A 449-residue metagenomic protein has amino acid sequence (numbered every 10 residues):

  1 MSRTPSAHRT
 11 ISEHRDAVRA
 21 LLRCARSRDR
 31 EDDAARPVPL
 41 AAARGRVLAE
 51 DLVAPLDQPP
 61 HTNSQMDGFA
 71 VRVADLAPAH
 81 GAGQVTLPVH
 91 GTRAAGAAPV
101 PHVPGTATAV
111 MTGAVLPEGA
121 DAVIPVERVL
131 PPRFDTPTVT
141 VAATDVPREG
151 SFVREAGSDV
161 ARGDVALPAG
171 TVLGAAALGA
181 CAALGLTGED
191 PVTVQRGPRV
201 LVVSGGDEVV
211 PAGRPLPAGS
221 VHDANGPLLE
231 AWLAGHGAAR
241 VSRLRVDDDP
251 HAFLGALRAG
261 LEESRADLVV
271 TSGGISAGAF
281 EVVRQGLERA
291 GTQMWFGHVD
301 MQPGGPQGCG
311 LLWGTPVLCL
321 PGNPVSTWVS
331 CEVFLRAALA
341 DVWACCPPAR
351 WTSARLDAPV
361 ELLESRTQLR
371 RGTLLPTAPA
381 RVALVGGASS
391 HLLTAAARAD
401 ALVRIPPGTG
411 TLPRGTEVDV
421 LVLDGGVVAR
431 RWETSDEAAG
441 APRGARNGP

Functional and structural regions predicted by a protein language model:
S2-S12, E189-L320, P324-S330, A441-P449: Helix-rich terminal scaffold detector
S2-S6, A70-L244, R258, G386 (+2 more regions): Short, glycine/charged-enriched hinge/interface segments at domain edges or termini
S6-G83, V172-L173: Intrinsically disordered, low-complexity, positively charged segments
S6-R9, E13-D16, A35-V38, A42 (+23 more regions): Conserved active-site and cofactor/substrate-binding residues in soluble primary-metabolism enzymes
S12, R28-R36, L40-A41, E50 (+2 more regions): Flexible glycine/proline-rich
A41-D57, G96-A109, A161, C309-G310 (+1 more regions): Short, hydrophobic/aliphatic alpha-helical segments
P60-H61, A98, T106, T112 (+4 more regions): Short, conserved secondary-structure segments in the cores of folded domains
